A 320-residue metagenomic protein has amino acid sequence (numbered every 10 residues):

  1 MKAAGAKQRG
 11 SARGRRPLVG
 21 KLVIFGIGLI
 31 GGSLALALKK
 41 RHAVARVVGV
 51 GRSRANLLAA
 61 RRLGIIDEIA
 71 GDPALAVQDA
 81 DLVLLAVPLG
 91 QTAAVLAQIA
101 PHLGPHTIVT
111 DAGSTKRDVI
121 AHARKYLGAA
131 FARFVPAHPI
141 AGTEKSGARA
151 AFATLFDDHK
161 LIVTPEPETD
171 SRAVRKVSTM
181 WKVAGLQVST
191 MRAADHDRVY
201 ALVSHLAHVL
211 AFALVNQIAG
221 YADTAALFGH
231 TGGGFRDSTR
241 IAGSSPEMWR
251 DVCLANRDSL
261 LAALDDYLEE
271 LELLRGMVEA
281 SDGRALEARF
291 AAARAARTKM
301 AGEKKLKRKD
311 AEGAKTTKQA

Functional and structural regions predicted by a protein language model:
K2-D72, V77-Q78: NAD(P)+-binding Rossmann beta1-loop-alpha1 motif at the extreme N-terminus of oxidoreductases
A4-Q8, A12, R308-Q319: Short, low-complexity, charge-dense intrinsically disordered segments
P73-I108: Rossmann-like NAD(P)-binding element
A86-P88, G113, P165: Glycine-rich, N-terminal phosphate-binding loop of Rossmann-like dinucleotide-binding domains
Q98-R149: Rossmann-like NAD(P)(H) cofactor-binding subdomain of soluble oxidoreductases
A153-R240: Internal alpha-helical scaffold of NAD(P)-dependent oxidoreductase catalytic cores
T224-A293: Interdomain hinge/lid region at the active-site interface of Rossmann-like NAD(P)-dependent oxidoreductases
